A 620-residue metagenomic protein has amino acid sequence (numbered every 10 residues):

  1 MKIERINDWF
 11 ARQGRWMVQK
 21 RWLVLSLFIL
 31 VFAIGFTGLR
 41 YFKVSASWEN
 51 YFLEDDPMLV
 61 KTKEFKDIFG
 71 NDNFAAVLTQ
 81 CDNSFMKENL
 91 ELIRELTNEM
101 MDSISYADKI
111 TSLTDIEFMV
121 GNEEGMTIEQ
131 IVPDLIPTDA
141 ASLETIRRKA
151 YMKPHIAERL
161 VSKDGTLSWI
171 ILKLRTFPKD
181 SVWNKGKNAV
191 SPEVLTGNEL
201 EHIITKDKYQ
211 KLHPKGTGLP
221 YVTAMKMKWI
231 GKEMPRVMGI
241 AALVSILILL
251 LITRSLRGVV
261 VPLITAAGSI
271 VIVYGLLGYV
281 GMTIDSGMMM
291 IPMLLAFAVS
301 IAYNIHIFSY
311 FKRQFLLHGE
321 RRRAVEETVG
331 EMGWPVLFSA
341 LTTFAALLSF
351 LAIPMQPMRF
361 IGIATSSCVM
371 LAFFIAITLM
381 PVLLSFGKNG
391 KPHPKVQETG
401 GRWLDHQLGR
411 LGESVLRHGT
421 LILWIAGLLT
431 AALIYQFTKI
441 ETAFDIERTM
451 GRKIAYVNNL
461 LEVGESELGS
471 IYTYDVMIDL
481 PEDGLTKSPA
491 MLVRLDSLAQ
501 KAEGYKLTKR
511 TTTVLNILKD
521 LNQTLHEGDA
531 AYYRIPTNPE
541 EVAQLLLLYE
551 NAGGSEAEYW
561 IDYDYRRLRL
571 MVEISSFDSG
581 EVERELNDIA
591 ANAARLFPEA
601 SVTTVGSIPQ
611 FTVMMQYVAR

Functional and structural regions predicted by a protein language model:
M1-F28, E326, F374-T430: Interfacial helix-loop-helix hairpins and adjacent transmembrane helices of multi-pass alpha-helical membrane proteins
S26, Y279, S300-S309, G333-A352 (+1 more regions): Transmembrane alpha-helices and their membrane-interface boundaries in multi-pass membrane transporters and channels
L39-F85, L90, A140, E144-V161 (+4 more regions): Solvent-exposed, non-transmembrane loop/terminal regulatory segments of multi-pass membrane proteins
E49-L53, S255-T265, V280-A296, F350-C368 (+1 more regions): Membrane-water interface of transmembrane alpha-helices in multipass transporters/channels
D67, P137-S255, V493, Q544-R620: Extracytoplasmic
G231-I284, A352-Q356: Interfacial segments of transmembrane alpha-helices in multi-pass membrane proteins
Q314-L341: Helix-loop junctions and hydrophobic alpha-helical segments within the transmembrane domains of large membrane
R410, S414, H418-P539: Juxtamembrane segments of multi-pass membrane proteins
